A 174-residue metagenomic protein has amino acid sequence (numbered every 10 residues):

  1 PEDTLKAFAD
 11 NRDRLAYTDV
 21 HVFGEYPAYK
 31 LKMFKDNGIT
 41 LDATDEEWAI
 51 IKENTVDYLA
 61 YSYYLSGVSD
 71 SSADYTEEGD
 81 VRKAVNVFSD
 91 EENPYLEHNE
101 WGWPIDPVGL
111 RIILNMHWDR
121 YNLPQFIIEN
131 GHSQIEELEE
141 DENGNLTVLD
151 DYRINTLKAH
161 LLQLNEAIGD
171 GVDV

Functional and structural regions predicted by a protein language model:
P1-V174: Active-site region of glycoside hydrolase catalytic domains
